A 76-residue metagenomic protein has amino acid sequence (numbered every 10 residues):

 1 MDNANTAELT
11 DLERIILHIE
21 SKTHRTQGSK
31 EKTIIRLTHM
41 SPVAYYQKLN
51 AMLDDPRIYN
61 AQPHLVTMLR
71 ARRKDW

Functional and structural regions predicted by a protein language model:
D2-I15: Short, Lys/Arg-enriched anionic-surface-contact patches
I16-T67: Amphipathic, hydrophobic secondary-structure cores in small proteins
H64-W76: Intrinsically disordered, low-complexity basic tails/linkers immediately adjacent to helix-turn-helix/homeobox/MYB/SANT
